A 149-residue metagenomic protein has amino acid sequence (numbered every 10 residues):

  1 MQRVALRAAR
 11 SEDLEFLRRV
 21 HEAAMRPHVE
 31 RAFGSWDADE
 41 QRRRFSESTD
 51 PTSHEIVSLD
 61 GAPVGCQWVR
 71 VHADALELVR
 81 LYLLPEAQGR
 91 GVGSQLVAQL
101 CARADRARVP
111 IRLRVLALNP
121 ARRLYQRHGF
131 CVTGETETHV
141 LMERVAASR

Functional and structural regions predicted by a protein language model:
V4-R19: A short beta-loop-alpha structural element at the N-terminal edge of CoA-dependent acyl/N-acetyltransferase catalytic
E22-E47: Conserved GNAT-fold acetyl-CoA-binding loop/helix
S46-I56, G65: A short helix-loop-beta-strand connector motif used in the catalytic cores of GNAT acetyltransferases and, in some
A62-R70, E77-Y82: Conserved beta-strand in the GNAT
L81-Q88, V115: A short, internal acetyl-CoA/4′-phosphopantetheine-binding micro-motif in the GNAT/acyltransferase core
G89-A102, R122-R127: Conserved acetyl-CoA-binding loop-helix of GNAT-fold acetyltransferases
A104-L116: Conserved GNAT acetyl-CoA-binding A-motif
Q126-E135: Conserved acetyl-CoA-binding loop of GNAT-fold acetyltransferases
